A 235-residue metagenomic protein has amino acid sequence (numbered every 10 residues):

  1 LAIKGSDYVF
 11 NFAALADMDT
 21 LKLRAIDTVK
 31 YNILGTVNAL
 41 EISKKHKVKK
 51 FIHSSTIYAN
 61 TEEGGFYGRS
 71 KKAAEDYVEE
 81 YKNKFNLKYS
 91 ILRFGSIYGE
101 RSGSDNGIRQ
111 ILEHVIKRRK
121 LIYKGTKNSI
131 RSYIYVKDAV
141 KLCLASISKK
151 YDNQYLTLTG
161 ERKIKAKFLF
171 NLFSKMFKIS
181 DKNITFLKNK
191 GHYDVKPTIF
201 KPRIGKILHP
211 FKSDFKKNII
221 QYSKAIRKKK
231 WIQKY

Functional and structural regions predicted by a protein language model:
L1-K30: NAD(P)H-binding glycine-rich loop region in Rossmannoid oxidoreductase-like domains and their noncatalytic homologs
Y8, D27, G35-N38, K50 (+2 more regions): Conserved cofactor-binding/catalytic machinery of classical short-chain dehydrogenase/reductase
N11, K30-G68: Conserved Rossmann-fold NAD(P)-dependent oxidoreductase catalytic core, especially the SDR/UDP-sugar
A13, I52-T56, R93-G95, T159: Active-site beta-alpha turn of Rossmann-fold NAD(P)-dependent dehydrogenases/reductases
D19-I26, T61-G65, G103: Conserved catalytic-core motifs of eukaryotic protein kinase domains, centered on the activation segment
L21, G95-S96, Y155-L158: Short-chain dehydrogenase/reductase
F66-Y67, K72, D76-R131, V136-K141 (+2 more regions): NAD(P)-dependent short-chain dehydrogenase/reductase
V115, R119-Y235: C-terminal substrate-binding subdomain of Rossmann-fold SDR/epimerase-dehydratase oxidoreductases
